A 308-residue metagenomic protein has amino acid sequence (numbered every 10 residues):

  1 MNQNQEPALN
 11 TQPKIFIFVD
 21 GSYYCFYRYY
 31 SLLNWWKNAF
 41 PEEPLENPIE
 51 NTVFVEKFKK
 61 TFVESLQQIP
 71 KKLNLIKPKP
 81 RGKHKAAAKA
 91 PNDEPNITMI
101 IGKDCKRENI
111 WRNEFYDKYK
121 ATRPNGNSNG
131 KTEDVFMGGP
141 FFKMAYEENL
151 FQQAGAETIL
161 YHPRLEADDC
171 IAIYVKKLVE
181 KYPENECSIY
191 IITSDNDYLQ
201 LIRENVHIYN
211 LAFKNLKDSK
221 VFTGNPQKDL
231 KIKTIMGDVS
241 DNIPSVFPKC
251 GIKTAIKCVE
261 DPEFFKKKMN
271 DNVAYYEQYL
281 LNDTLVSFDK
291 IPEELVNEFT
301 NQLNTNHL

Functional and structural regions predicted by a protein language model:
N2-E147: Domain-level signal for Mg2+-assisted phosphodiester chemistry and nucleotide/NA-binding surfaces in nucleic-acid
N2-L9, K77-K83, A87-N96, T122-H307: Extended two-metal-dependent nuclease catalytic cores across DNA- and RNA-processing enzymes
